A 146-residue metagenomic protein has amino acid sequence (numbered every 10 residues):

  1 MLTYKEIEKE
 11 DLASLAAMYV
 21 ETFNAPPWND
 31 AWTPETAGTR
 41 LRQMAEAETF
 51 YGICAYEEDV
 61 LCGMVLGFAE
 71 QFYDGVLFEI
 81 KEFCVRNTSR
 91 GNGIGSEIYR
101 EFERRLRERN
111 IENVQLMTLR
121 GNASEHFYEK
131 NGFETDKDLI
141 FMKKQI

Functional and structural regions predicted by a protein language model:
L2-A17: A short beta-loop-alpha structural element at the N-terminal edge of CoA-dependent acyl/N-acetyltransferase catalytic
Y19, Y128-E129, F133: Conserved active-site tyrosine of GNAT-family acetyltransferases
V20-R42, F50: Conserved GNAT-fold acetyl-CoA-binding loop/helix
C54, V60-A69, E79, C84: Conserved beta-strand in the GNAT
E70-I80, R90, D136-D138: A conserved beta-turn-beta hairpin within the catalytic core of GNAT-like acetyltransferases that forms part
V85, G91-R104, K130: Conserved acetyl-CoA-binding loop-helix of GNAT-fold acetyltransferases
Y99, L106-L119: Conserved GNAT acetyl-CoA-binding A-motif
Q115-E125, K143-I146: Conserved beta-strand-loop-alpha-helix junction that forms the acyl-donor binding cleft
